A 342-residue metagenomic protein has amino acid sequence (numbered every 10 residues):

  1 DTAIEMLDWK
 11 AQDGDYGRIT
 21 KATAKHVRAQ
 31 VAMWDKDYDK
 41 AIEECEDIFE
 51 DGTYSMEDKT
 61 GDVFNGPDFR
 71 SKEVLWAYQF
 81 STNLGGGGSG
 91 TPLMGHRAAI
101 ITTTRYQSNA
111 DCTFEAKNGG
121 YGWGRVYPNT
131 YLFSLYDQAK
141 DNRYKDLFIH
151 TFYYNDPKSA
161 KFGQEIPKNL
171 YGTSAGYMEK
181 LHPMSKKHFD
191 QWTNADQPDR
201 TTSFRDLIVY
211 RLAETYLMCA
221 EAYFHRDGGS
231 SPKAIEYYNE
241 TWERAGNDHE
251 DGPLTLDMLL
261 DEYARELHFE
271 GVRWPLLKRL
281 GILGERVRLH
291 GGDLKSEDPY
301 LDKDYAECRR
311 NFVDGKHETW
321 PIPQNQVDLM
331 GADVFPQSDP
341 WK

Functional and structural regions predicted by a protein language model:
D1-D8, Y16-F49, W76, D141-D146 (+3 more regions): Extended, hydrophobic/aromatic-rich amphipathic alpha-helical segments that build helical scaffolds
T2-E5, F64-G120, D199-V209, W242 (+1 more regions): Long, intrinsically disordered, low-complexity segments
I4-A11, G52-S55, G246-N247: Helix-capping and short linker residues that terminate individual alpha-solenoid repeat units
M6-W9, T82, H150-N155, S185-T193 (+2 more regions): Short regulatory "switch" loops immediately downstream of catalytic or recognition motifs within protein catalytic
K10-Q12, K25, Q197-T201: Flexible glycine/proline-enriched surface loops and loop-helix/loop-strand junctions
G14-Y16, T60-G61: Acidic, Ser/Thr-rich low-complexity linear motifs
A22-K168: An aromatic- and glycine-enriched ligand-binding surface/loop that stacks and positions planar moieties
T130-L212: Flexible, polar/acidic helix-loop-strand segments at domain edges
